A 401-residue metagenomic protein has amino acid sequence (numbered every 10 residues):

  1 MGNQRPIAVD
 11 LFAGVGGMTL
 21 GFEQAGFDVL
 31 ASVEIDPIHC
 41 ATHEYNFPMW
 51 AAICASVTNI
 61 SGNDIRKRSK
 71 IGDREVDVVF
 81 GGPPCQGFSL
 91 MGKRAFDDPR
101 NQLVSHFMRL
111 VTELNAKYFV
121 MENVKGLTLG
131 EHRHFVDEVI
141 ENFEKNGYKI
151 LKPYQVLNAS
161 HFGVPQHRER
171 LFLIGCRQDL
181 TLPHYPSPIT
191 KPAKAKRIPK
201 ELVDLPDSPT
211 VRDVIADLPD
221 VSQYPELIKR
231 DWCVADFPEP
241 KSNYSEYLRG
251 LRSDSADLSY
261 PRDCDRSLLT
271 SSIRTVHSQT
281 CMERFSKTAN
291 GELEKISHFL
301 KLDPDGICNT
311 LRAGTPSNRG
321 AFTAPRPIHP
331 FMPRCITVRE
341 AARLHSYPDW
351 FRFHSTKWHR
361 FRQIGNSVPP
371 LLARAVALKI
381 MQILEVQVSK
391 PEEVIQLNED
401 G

Functional and structural regions predicted by a protein language model:
G2-N115, K125-L129, R133-D137, E144: Core alpha/beta nucleotide-donor-binding catalytic domains of modification enzymes
V15, R170, S208, N366-P370 (+1 more regions): Short alpha-helical patches at coil-to-helix transitions and adjacent helical residues in well-structured domains
N46, P188-T190, A324-I328: Short Gly/aromatic-enriched secondary-structure transition segments
D64-D73, M91-E292: Class I S-adenosyl-L-methionine
G81, M121, R312-A313: Redox-cofactor binding/interface segments in oxidoreductases and associated redox assembly factors
G82, Y118, C335-V338: Short aromatic/basic micro-patch
P83-Q86, Q178-D179, P316: Short glycine-rich anion-binding loops that position phosphate/pyrophosphate groups of nucleotides and phosphorylated
V234-G401: C-terminal target-recognition/interaction regions appended to catalytic cores
